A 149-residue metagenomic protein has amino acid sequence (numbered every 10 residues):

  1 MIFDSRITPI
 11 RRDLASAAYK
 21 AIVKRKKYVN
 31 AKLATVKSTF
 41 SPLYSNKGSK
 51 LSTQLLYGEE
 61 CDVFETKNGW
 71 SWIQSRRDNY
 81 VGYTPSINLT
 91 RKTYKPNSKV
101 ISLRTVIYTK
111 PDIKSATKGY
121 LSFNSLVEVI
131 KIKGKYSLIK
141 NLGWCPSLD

Functional and structural regions predicted by a protein language model:
M1-K32, T53, Y57-V106, K110-L126 (+1 more regions): Boundary regions of SH3-family modules and the immediately adjacent low-complexity/disordered segments in eukaryotic
S45: Conserved strand-loop elements at the edges of beta-sheets that form or border functional pockets
G48: Intrinsically disordered, low-complexity polar regions and short flexible loop motifs
